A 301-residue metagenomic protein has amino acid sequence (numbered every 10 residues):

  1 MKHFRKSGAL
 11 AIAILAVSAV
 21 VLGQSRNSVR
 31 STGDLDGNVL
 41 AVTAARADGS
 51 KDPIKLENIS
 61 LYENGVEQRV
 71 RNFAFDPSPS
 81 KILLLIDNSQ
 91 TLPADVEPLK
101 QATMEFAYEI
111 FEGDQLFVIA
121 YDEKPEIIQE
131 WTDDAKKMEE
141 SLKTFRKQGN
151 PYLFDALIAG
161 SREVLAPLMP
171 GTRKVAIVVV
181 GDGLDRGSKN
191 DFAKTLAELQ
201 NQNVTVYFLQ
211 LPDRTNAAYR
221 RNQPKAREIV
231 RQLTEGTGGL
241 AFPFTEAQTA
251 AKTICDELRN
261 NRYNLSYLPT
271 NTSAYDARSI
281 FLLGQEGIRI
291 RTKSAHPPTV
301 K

Functional and structural regions predicted by a protein language model:
M1-R5: N-terminal secretory signal peptides that target proteins for export/translocation
A9-A19: Bacterial N-terminal signal peptides
Q24-T91, K100: Eukaryote-biased intrinsically disordered, low-complexity acidic regions enriched in Ser/Thr/Pro
S31-D36, N222, Q232, F244-K301: C-terminal "exit" segments of structured domains
D36-L40, S50, K55-E57, V66-R69 (+8 more regions): Envelope-exposed proteins and targeting segments
A45-D48, N64-E67, F75-S78, D87-T91 (+8 more regions): Solvent-exposed coil/turn segments that connect beta secondary-structure elements in extracytoplasmic/periplasmic
F73-S80, S89-L116, W131-K137, L157: …and closely analogous acidic/polar surface helices at protein-protein or active-site interfaces in A-domain-like
M104, E112, D122-A217, R221-N222 (+4 more regions): Exposed acidic/Ser/Thr-rich ligand/metal-binding surfaces
